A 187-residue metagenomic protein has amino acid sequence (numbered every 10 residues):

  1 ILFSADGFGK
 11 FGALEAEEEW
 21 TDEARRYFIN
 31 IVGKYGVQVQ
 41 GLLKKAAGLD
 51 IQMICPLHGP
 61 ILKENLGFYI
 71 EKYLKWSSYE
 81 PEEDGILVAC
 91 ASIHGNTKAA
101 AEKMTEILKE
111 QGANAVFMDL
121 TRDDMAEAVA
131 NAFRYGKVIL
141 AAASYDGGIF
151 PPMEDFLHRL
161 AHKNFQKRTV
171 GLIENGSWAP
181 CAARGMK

Functional and structural regions predicted by a protein language model:
I1-E64: Metallo-beta-lactamase
L2, G85-A89, G171: Conserved beta-strand elements of the Class I
D6, A89-I93, L120, E174-G176: Cofactor-binding loop segments of dinucleotide-utilizing enzymes, especially the Rossmann-like FAD- and NAD(P)+-binding
M53-E82: Short N-terminal or domain-adjacent regulatory/targeting segments
E71, M118-D123: Short gly/ser/thr-rich secondary-structure transition/capping motifs
T97-A101, T105, M153, A183: Short, highly selective alpha-helical patches that border small-molecule cofactor pockets in redox/cofactor-processing
A101-V116: Short helix-loop-beta junction
R122-K187: Helix-loop-strand module that forms the ligand-binding subsite of alpha/beta enzymes
